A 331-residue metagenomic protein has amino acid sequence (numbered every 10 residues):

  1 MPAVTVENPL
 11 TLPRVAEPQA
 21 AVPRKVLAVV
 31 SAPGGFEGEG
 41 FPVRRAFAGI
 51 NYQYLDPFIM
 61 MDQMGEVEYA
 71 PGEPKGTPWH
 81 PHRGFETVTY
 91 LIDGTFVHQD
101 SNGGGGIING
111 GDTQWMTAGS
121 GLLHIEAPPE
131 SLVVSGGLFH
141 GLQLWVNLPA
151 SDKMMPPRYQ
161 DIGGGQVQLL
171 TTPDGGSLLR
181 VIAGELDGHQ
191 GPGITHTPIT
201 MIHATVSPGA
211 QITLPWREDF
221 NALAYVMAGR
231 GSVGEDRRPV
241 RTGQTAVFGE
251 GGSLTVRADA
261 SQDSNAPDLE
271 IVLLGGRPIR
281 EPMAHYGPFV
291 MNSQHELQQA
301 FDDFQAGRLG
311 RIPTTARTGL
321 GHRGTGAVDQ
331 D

Functional and structural regions predicted by a protein language model:
M1-D331: Jelly-roll (double-stranded beta-helix
